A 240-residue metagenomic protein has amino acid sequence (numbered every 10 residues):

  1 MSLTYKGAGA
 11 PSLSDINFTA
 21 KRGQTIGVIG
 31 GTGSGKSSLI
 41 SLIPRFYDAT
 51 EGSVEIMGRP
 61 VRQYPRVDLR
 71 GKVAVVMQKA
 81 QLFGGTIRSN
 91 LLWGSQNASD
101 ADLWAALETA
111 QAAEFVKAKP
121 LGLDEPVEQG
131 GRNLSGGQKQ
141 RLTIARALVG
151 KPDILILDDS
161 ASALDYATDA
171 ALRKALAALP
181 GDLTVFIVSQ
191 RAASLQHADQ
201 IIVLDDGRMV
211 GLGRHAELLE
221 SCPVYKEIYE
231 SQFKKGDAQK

Functional and structural regions predicted by a protein language model:
M1-K240: ABC-type nucleotide-binding domain
